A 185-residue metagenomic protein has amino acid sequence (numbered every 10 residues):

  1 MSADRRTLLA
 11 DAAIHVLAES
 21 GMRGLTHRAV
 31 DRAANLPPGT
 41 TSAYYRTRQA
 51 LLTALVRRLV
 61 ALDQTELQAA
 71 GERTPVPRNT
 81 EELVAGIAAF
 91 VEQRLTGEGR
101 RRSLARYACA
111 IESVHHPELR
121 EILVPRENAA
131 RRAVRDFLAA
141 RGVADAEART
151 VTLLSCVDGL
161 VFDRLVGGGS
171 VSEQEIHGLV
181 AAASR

Functional and structural regions predicted by a protein language model:
R5-V16, V30, L55, L59 (+2 more regions): Generic hydrophobic, amphipathic alpha-helix propensity
L8, V16-A54: Helix-turn-helix
I14-S20, L36-T40, L67-A70, R126-A133: Anionic, Ser/Thr-rich low-complexity intrinsically disordered regions
A54, Q68-S103, T150-L153: Hydrophobic alpha-helical connector segments
V84, A88, N128-R135, A139 (+2 more regions): An amphipathic alpha-helix signature
G97-A105, H115-R141, V151: Amphipathic alpha-helical packing segments from all-alpha helical-bundle domains
L119-V124, A139-R185: Hydrophobic/aromatic-rich alpha-helical bundle segments in the mid-to-C-terminal region
